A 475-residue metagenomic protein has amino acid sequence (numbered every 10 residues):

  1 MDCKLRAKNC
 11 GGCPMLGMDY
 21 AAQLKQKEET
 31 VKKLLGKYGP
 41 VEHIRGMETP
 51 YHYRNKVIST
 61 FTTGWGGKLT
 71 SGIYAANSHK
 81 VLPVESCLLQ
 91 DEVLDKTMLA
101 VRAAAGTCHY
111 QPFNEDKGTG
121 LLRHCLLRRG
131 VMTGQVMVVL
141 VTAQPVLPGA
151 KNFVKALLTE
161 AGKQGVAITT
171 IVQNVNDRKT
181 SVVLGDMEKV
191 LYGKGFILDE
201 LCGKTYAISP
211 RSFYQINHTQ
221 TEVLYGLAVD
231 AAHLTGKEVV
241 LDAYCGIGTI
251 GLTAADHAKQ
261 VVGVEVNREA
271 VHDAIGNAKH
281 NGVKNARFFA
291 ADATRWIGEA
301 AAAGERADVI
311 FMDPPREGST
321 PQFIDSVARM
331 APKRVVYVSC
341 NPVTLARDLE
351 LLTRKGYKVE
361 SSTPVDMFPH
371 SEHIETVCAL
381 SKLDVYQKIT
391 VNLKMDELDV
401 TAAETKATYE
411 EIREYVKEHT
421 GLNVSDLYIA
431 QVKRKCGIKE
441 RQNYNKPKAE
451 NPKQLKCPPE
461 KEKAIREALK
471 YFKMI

Functional and structural regions predicted by a protein language model:
D2-D19, I247: Local cysteine-cluster metal-coordination motifs and their immediate loop/turn environment, predominantly Fe-S cluster
G11-P112, L127, M132, V146-L147: Extended interfacial segments that mediate partner engagement and assembly in macromolecular machines
L127, G134-A143, T205-S209, V309: Short, aliphatic-rich beta-strand segments
P148-T401, Y409-E410: Rossmann-like S-adenosyl-L-methionine
T408-T420, A430-C436: DNA-recognition alpha helix
E440-E450: Short Lys/Arg-enriched helix C-cap and helix-to-coil transition segments that create basic nucleic-acid-contact patches
Q454-I475: Phospho-regulated, low-complexity intrinsically disordered regions of nuclear gene-regulatory and chromatin-associated
